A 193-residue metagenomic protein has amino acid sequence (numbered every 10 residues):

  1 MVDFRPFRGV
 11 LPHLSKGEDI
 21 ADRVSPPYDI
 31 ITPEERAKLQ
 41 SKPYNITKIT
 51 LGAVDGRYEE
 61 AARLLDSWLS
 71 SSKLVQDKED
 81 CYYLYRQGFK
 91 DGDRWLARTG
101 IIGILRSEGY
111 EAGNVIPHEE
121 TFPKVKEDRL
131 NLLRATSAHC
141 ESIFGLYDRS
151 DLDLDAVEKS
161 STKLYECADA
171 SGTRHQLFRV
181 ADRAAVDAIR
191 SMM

Functional and structural regions predicted by a protein language model:
M1-M193: A cross-family signal for N-terminal binding/gating loops and helix N-caps that shape access to the active site
